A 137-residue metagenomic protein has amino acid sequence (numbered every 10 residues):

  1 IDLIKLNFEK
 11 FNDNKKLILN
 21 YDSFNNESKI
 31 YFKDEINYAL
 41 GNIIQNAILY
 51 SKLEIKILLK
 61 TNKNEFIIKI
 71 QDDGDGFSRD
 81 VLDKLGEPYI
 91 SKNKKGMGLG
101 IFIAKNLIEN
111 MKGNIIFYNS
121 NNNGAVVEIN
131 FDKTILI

Functional and structural regions predicted by a protein language model:
I1-K15, A39: Short beta-to-alpha transition helix within the HATPase_c
K16-Y31: Conserved catalytic submotifs in the C-terminal HATPase_c
L53, G113-N114: Conserved glycine-rich
E54-N64: Short beta-strand/loop element within the Bergerat-fold HATPase_c
D72: Acidic ATP/Mg2+-coordinating residue in the GHKL
F77-Y89: Short conserved segment of the HATPase_c
G96-I103: Glycine-rich phosphate-binding loop
I108-E109: Detector for a conserved hydrophobic position within an alpha-helical segment of the HATPase_c
